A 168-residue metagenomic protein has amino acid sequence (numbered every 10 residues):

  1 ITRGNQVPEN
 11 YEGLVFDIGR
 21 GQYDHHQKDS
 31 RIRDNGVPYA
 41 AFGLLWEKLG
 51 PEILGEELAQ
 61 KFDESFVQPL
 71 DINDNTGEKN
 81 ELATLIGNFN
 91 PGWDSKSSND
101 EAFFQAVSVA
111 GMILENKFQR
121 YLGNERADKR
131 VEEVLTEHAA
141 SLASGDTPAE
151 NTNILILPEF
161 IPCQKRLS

Functional and structural regions predicted by a protein language model:
I1-I113, E133, E137, N153-L167: Replace "Mg2+/Mn2+-dependent" with "divalent metal-dependent
S108-G145: Conserved nucleotide- and phosphate/pyrophosphate-binding catalytic cores in adenylate/nucleotidyl-handling enzymes
T147-N151: Short gly/pro-enriched beta-turn/loop segments at secondary-structure junctions
